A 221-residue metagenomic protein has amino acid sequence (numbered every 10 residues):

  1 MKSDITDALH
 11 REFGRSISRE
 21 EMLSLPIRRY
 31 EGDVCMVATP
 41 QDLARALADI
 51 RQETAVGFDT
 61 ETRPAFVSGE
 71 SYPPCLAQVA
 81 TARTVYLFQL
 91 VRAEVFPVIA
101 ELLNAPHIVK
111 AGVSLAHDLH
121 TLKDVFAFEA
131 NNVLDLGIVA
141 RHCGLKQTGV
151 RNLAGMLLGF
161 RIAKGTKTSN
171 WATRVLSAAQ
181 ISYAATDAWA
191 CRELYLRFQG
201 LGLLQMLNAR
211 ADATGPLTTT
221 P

Functional and structural regions predicted by a protein language model:
M1-V56, L136, W189, Q199-P221: N-terminal accessory regions of nucleic-acid-interacting proteins
E31-A44, R51-A55, P64-K164, T168-Y183 (+1 more regions): Conserved DEDDh/DEDDy metal-dependent 3′-5′ exonuclease domain
